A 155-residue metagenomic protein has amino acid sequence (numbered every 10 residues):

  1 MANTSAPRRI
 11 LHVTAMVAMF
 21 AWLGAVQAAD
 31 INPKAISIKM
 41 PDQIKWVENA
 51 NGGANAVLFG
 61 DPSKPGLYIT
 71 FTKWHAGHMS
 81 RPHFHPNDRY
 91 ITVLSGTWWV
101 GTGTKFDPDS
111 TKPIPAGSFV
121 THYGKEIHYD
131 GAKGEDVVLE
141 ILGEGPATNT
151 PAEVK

Functional and structural regions predicted by a protein language model:
A2-T14: Bacterial N-terminal signal peptides that target proteins for export
H12-G24: Bacterial N-terminal signal peptides
V26-Y68, V154-K155: A short, N-terminal "cap"/entry segment at the start of jelly-roll beta-barrel domains of the cupin/DSBH fold
K34-S37, D109, Y129-K155: Double-stranded beta-helix
Y68-H85, I114, Y123-K125: Conserved short histidine dyad/triad with adjacent acidic residue
H75-H78, H85-K105: Glycine- and acidic-residue-biased ligand/ion/polar-headgroup-sensing regions
S80-P82, V100-G101, H122, I127-K133: Short beta-strand His + acidic residue motifs that chelate non-heme Fe in jelly-roll/DSBH and cupin folds
T104-K125: Short acidic-glycine-tyrosine-enriched beta hairpin
